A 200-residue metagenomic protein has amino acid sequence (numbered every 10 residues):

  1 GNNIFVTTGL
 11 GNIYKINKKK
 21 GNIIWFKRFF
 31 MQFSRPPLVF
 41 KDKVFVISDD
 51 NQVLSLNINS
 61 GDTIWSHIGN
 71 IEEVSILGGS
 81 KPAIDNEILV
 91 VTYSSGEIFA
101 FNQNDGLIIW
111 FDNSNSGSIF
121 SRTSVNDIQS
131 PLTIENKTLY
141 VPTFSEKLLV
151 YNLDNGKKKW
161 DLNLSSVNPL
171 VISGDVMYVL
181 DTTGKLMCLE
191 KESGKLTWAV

Functional and structural regions predicted by a protein language model:
G1, I23-K41, T63-N86, I108-I134 (+3 more regions): Extracytoplasmic beta-rich repeat domains
G1-G9, I16, F26: Post-signal-peptide, soluble extracytosolic/periplasmic N-terminal scaffold domains of envelope/secretory systems
T8-G9, K41, S48-D49, Y93-S94 (+3 more regions): Structural signature of WD-repeat beta-propellers
N17-K20, N57-G61, N102-G106, N152-N155 (+1 more regions): Short loop/turn segments that connect beta-strands within beta-propeller blades
S94, Q129, I134-N136, V141-K159 (+1 more regions): Beta-propeller domains
V179, K185-K191, K195-V200: C-terminal soluble interaction/assembly domains
